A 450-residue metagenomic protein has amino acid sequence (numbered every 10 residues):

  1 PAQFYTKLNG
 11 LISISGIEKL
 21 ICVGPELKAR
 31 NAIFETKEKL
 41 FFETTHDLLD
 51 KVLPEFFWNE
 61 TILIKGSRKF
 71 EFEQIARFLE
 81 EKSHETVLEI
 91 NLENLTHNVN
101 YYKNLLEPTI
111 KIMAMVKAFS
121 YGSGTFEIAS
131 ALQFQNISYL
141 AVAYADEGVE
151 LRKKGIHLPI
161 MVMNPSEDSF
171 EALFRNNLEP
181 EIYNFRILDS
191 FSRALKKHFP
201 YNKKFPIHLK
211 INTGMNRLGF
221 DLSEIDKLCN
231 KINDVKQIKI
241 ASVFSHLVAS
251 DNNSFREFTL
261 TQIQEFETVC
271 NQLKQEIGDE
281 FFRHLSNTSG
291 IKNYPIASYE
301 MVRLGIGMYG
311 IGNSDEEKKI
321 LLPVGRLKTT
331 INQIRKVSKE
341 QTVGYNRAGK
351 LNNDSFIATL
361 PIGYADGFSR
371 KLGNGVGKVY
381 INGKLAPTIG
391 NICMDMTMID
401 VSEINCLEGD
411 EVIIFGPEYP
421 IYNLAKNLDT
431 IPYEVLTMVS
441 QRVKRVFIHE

Functional and structural regions predicted by a protein language model:
P1-H97, N104, A145: ATP-dependent carboxylate-amine ligase
A2-L11, A29, N104-L178, I182-F191 (+1 more regions): N-terminal active-site wall of soluble small-molecule enzyme domains
L20, I64, L95, L151 (+3 more regions): Residue-level signal for inorganic ion chemistry
C22-L27, S67-K69, A118, A145-E147 (+5 more regions): Short, ordered loop/turn segments at secondary-structure junctions
E80-I90, R175-P180, F255, E316: Glycine-rich tight-turn/loop motif centered on a GG-T
T86-L88, K111-A118, S138-V142, L158-M163 (+7 more regions): Hydrophobic faces of well-ordered beta-strands that scaffold small-molecule active sites in alpha/beta enzyme cores
V87, N94-V99, N104-L105, A118-A131 (+3 more regions): Active-site loop/helix belt of alpha/beta enzymes
K336-E450: C-terminal accessory subdomain/extension
